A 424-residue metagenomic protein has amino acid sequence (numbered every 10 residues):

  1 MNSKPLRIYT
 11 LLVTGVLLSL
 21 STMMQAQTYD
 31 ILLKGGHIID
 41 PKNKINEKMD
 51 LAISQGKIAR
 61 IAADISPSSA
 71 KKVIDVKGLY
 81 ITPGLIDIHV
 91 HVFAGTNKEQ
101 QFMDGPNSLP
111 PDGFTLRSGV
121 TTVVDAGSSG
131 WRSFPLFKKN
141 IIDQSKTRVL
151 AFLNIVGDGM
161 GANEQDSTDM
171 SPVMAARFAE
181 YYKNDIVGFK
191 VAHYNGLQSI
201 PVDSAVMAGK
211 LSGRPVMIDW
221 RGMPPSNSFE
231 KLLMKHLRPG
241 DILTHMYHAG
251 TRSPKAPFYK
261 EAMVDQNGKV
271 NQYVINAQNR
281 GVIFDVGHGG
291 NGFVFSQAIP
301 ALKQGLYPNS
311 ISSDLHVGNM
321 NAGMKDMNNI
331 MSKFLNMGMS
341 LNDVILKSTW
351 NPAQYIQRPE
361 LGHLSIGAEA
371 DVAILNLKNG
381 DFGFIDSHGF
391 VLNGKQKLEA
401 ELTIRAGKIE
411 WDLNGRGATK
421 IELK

Functional and structural regions predicted by a protein language model:
Y9-S21: Bacterial N-terminal signal peptides
T22-A26: Sec/Tat signal peptide C-region and signal peptidase I cleavage site
T28-L32, I38-G84: Histidine-rich, glycine-flanked metal-binding segment
G36, E369-L423: C-terminal cap of metal-dependent C-N hydrolases
V76-D143: Metal-associated gating/positioning segment near the N- to mid-region
G84-I88, V123-D125, V149-L153, V187-K190 (+4 more regions): Hydrophobic faces of well-ordered beta-strands that scaffold small-molecule active sites in alpha/beta enzyme cores
L136, D169-F284, G292-P308: Histidine/acidic residue-rich metal-binding segments in metalloenzymes
V294-N379: His/Asp/Glu-enriched, well-ordered alpha-helical/loop segment that forms or immediately abuts the divalent-metal
